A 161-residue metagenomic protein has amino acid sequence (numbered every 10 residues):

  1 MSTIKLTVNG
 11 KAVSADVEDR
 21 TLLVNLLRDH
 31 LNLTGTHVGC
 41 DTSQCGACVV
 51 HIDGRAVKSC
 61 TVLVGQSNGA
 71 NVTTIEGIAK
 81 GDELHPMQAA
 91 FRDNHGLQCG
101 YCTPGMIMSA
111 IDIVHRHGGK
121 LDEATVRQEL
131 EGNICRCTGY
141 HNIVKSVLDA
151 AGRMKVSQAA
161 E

Functional and structural regions predicted by a protein language model:
M1-E161: Signature of N-terminal electron-transfer/Fe-S-associated modules in redox systems
